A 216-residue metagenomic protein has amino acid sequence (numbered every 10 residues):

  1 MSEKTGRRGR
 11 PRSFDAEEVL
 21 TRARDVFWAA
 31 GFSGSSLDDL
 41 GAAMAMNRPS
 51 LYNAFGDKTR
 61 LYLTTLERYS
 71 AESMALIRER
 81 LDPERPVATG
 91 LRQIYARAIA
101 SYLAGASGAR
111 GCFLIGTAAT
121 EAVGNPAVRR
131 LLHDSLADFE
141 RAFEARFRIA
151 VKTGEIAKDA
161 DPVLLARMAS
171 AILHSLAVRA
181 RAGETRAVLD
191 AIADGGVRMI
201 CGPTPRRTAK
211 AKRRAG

Functional and structural regions predicted by a protein language model:
M1-G6, Q93-A104, A137-T153, V163 (+2 more regions): C-terminal peripheral helix-coil segments that are non-catalytic and often amphipathic
E18, R22, V26-R60, T64: Helix-turn-helix
A30-S33, E84, T153: Short coil/turn segments at alpha/beta junctions that flank glycine-rich nucleotide-binding fingerprints
T64, R78-R110, P162-A169: Hydrophobic alpha-helical connector segments
E67-S73: Short, basic, alpha-helical segments at the C-terminal edge of helix-turn-helix-like DNA-binding modules
R68, E79, A127-D138, A145 (+1 more regions): Short, solvent-exposed amphipathic helices
G90-L91, G105-A127: Amphipathic alpha-helical segments used for helix-helix packing
